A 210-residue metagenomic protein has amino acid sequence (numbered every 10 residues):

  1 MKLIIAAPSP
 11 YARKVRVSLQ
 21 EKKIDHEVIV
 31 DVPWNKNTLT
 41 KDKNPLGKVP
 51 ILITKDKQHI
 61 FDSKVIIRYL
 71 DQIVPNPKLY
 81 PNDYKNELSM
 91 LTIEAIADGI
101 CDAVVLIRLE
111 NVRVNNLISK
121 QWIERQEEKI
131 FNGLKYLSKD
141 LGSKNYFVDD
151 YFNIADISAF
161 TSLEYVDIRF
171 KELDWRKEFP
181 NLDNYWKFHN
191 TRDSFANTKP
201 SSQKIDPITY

Functional and structural regions predicted by a protein language model:
M1-Q121: GST-like domain detector, emphasizing the conserved glutathione-binding G-site in the N-terminal thioredoxin-like
L52, K64, K129, G133 (+2 more regions): Aromatic-glycine hotspot motif
I67, D71, L91-E94, L134 (+2 more regions): Non-transmembrane alpha-helical segments in soluble domains of secreted/periplasmic/extracellular proteins
P77-N82, Y146-D150, W175, A196-S201: Short, hydrophobic secondary-structure boundary micro-motifs
A97-K187: GST-like fold's C-terminal all-alpha helical module
R176-Y210: Long hydrophobic alpha-helical segments typical of transmembrane helices together with their membrane-interfacial
